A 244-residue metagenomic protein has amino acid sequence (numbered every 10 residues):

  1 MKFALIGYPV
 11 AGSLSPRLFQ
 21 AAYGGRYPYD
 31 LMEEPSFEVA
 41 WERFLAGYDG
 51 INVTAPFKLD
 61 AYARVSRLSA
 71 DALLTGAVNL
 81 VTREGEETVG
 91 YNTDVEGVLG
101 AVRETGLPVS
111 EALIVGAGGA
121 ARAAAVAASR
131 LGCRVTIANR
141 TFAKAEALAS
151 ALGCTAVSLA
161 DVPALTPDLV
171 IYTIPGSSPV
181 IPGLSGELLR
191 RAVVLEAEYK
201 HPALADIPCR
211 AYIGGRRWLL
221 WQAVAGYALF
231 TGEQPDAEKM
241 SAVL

Functional and structural regions predicted by a protein language model:
K2-T105, H201, I207: Phosphate/diphosphate ligand-binding glycine-rich loop within oxidoreductases
G7, N92-V95, V102, G106-R130 (+1 more regions): Glycine-rich adenosine-cofactor-binding loop
E38, G153-P167: Short acidic low-complexity segments
G50, E111-L113, L169, V193: Structural motif
T54, I171-I174, A197: Short, well-ordered coil/turn residues at beta-beta hairpins and beta-strand->alpha-helix junctions within
L131-L152: NAD(P)-binding Rossmann-fold cofactor-contacting core
T141, D161-P182: Rossmann-like NAD(P)-binding element
S185, R190-V243: Rossmann-fold NAD(P)-binding glycine/threonine-rich loop
